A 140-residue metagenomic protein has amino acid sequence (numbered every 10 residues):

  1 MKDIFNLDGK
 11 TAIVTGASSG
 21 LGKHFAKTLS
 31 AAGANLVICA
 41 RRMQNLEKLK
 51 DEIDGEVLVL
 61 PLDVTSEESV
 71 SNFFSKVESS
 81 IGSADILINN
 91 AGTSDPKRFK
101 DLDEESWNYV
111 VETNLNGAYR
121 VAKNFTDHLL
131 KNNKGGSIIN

Functional and structural regions predicted by a protein language model:
K10, S83-A84, L129-N140: Active-site loop of short-chain dehydrogenase/reductase
T11, S18-S19: Conserved glycine-rich cofactor-binding loop
A34-K48: Conserved glycine-rich Rossmann-like NAD(P)H-binding loop of the short-chain dehydrogenase/reductase
L62-N72, E104: The beta1-alpha1 cofactor-binding region of Rossmann-like NAD(H)/NADP(H)-dependent oxidoreductases
N90-D95: Conserved NAD(P)H cofactor-binding loop of Rossmann-fold oxidoreductase domains
R98-F99, S106-V111: Substrate-binding pocket helix/loop in short-chain dehydrogenase/reductase
A122-K123: A short, exposed helix-loop element centered on a Lys and neighboring polar residues
